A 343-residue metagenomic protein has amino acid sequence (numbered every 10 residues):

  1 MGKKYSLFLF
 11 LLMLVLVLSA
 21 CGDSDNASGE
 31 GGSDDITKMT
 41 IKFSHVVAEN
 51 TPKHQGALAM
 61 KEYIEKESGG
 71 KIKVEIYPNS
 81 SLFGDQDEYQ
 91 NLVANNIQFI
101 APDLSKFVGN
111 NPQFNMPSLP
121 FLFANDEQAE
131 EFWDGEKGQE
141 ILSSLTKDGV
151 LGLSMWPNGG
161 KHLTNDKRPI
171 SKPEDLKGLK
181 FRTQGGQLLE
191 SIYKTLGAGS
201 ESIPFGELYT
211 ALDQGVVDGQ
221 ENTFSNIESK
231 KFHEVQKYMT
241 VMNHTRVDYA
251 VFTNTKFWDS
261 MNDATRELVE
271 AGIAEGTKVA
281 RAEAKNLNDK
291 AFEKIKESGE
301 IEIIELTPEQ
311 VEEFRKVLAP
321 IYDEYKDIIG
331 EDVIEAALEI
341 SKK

Functional and structural regions predicted by a protein language model:
M1-Y5: Positively charged n-region of N-terminal signal peptides that target proteins for export
S6-M13: Sec-dependent N-terminal signal peptides
M13-V15, E62: Residue-level marker of intrinsically disordered, low-complexity segments enriched for small/polar residues
V17-A20: C-terminal motif of bacterial Sec signal peptides marking the signal peptidase cleavage site
G22-E127, K137, T146-K343: N-terminal secretory/targeting leader peptides
E131-S143: Signature of the catalytic double-stranded beta-helix
